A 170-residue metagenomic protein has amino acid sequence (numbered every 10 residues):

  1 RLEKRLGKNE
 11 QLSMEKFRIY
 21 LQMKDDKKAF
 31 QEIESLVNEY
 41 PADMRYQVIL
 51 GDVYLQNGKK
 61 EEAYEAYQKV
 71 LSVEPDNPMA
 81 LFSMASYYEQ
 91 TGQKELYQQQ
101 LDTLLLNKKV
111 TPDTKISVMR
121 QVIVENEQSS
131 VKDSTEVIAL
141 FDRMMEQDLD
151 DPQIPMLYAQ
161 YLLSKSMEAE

Functional and structural regions predicted by a protein language model:
R1-E170: Alpha-solenoid helical repeat scaffolds
